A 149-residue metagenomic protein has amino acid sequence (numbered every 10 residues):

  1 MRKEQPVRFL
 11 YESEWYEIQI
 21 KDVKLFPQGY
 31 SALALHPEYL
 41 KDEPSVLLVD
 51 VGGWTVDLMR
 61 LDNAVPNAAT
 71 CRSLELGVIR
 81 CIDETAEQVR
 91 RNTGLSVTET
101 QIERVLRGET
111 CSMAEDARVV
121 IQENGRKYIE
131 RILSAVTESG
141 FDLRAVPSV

Functional and structural regions predicted by a protein language model:
M1-V46, V65-R80, N92, T100-V149: Nucleotide/phosphate-binding catalytic cleft detector across ATP-hydrolyzing and phosphate-transferring enzymes
V49-G53: Active-site-proximal alpha-helical scaffolds that flank and shape metal-associated catalytic sites
V56-R60: Short beta-strand scaffold segments in enzyme catalytic cores
